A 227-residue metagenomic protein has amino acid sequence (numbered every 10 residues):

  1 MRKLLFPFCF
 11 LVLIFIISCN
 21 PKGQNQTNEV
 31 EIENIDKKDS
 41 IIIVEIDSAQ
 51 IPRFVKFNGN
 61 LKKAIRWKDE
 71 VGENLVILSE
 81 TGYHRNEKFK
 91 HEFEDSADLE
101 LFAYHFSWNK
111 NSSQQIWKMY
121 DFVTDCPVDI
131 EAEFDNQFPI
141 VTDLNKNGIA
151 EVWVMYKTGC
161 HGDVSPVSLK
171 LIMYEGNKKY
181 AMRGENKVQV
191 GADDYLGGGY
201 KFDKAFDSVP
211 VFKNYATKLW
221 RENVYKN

Functional and structural regions predicted by a protein language model:
M1-L4, N20-P21: Positively charged n-region of N-terminal signal peptides that target proteins for export
F15-S18: C-terminal motif of bacterial Sec signal peptides marking the signal peptidase cleavage site
N20-V71, V167-K170, Y174-N227: Acidic, small-residue rich beta-repeat scaffolds with periodic aromatic anchors
V55, N86-A97, P127-A132, G159-S165: Short consensus segments that form the blades of beta-propeller domains, in both extracellular/periplasmic
K56-K63, D125-F138: Repeat-based blade/solenoid architectures
E70-E80, N145-Y156: Acidic/hydrophobic-patterned starts of short beta strands in beta-sheet-rich repeat architectures
D98, F102-K118, D163-N186: Beta-propeller blade repeat segments, especially FG-GAP/WD-type strand-to-loop junctions in 6- to 7-bladed propeller
I140-A150, Y174-K179: A short, structured loop/turn motif at beta-sheet edges
